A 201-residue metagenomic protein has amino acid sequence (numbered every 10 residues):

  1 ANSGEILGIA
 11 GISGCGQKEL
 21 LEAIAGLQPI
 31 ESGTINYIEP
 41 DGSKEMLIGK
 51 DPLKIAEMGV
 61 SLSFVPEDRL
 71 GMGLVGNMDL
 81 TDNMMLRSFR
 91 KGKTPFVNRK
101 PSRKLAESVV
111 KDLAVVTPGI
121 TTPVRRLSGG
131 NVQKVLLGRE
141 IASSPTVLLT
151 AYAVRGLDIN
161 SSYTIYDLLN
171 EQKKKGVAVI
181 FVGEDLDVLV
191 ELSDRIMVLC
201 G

Functional and structural regions predicted by a protein language model:
A1-G201: Glycine-rich phosphate-binding loops of nucleotide-dependent enzymes
